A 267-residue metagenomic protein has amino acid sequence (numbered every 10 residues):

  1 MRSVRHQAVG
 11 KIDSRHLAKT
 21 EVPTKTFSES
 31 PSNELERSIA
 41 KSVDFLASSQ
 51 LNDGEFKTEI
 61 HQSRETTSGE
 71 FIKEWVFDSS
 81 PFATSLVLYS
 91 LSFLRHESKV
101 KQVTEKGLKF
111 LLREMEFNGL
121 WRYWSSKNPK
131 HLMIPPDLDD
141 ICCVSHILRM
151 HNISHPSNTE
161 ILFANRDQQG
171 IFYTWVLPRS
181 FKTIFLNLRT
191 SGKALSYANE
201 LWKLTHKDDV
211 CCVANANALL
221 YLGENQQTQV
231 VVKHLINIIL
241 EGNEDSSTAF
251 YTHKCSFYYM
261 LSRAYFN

Functional and structural regions predicted by a protein language model:
M1-N267: Preference for long, amphipathic alpha-helical scaffolds in soluble/luminal domains and all-alpha bundles
